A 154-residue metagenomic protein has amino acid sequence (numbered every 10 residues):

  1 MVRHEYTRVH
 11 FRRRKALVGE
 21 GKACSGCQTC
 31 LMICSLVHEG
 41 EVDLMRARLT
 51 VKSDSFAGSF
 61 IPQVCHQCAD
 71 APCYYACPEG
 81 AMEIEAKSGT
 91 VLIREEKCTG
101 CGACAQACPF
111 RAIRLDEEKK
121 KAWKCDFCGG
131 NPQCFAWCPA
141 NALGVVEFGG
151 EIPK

Functional and structural regions predicted by a protein language model:
M1-R14, V18, G40-I84, S88-T90 (+1 more regions): Flanking helices and flexible, charged tails adjoining ferredoxin-like Fe-S electron-transfer domains in multi-subunit
S25-L36: A positional/architectural concept
